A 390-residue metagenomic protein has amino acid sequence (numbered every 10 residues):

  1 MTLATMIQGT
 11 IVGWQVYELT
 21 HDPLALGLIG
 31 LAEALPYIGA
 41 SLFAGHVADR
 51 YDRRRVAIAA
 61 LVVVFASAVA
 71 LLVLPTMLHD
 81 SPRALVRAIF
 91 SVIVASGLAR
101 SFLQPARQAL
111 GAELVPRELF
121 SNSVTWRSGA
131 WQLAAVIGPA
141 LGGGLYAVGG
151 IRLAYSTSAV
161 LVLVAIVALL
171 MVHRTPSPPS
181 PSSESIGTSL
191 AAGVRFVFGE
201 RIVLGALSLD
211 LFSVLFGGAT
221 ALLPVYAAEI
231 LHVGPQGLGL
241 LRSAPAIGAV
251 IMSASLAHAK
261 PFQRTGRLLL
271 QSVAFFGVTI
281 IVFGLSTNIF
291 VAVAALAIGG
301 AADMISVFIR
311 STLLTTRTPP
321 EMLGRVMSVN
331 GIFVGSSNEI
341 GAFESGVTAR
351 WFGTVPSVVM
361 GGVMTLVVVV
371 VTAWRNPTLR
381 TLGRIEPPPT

Functional and structural regions predicted by a protein language model:
M1-I38, R195-P245: Helix-loop boundary and gating motifs at the non-cytosolic
M1-T2, E33, S96, R127-W131 (+3 more regions): Structural signature of transmembrane alpha-helices in multi-pass secondary transporters
V12, F102-V115, I305-T318: Intracellular juxtamembrane helix-capping segments at the cytosolic ends of symmetry-related transmembrane helices
G39, F43, R50, V56-A66 (+4 more regions): C-terminal transmembrane bundle of multi-pass solute transporters/carriers
L78, A109, E113, Y155-S185 (+2 more regions): Helix-loop junctions on the cytosolic side of multi-pass membrane transporters, especially the intracellular loop
P82-F102, L211, T279, V291-I305: Hydrophobic core of transmembrane alpha-helices in multi-pass small-molecule transporters, especially MFS/SLC-type
R83-I93, G97, N122-S177, Q236 (+4 more regions): Hydrophobic alpha-helical transmembrane segments
R174-S208: Juxtamembrane intracellular "pre-TM" segments in multi-pass secondary transporters
